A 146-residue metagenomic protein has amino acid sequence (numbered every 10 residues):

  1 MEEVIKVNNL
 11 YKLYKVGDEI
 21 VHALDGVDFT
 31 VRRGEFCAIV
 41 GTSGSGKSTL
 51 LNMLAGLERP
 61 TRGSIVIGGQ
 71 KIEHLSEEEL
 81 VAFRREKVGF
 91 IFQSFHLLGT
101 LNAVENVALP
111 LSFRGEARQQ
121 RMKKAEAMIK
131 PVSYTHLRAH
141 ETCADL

Functional and structural regions predicted by a protein language model:
M1-V4, L13-G26: A short, flexible loop at the N-terminus of ABC-type nucleotide-binding domains that lies
K15-G17, A108-Q120, K130-V132: ABC-type ATPase nucleotide-binding domains, specifically the catalytic core motifs of the NBD
D18-V21, I72-V88: ABC ATPase NBD coupling module
V40-T42: The feature captures the beta-strand-to-loop junction immediately N-terminal to the Walker
A55: Helix-to-loop junction immediately C-terminal to a conserved catalytic motif
G63-K71, K124: Conserved ABC transporter NBD signature motif
L98-P110: Short coil-to-helix segment of the ABC ATPase nucleotide-binding domain corresponding to the Q-loop/switch region
T135-T142: Conserved small/polar residues in nucleotide/adenosyl-binding loops
